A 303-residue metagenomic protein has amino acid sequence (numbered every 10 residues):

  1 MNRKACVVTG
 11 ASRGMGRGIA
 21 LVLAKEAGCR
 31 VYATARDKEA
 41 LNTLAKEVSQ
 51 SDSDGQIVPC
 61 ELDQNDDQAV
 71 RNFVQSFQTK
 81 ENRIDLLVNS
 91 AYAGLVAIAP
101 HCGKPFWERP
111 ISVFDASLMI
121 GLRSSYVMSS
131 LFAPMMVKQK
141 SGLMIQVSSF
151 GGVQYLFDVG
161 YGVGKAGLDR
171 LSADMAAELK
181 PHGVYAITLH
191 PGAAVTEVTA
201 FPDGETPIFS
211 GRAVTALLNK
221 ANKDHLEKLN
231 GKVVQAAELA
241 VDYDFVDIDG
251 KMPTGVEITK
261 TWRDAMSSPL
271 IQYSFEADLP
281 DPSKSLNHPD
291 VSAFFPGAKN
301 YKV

Functional and structural regions predicted by a protein language model:
S12-G14: Conserved glycine-rich cofactor-binding loop
E26-T43: Conserved glycine-rich Rossmann-like NAD(P)H-binding loop of the short-chain dehydrogenase/reductase
V48-D67: Rossmann-fold cofactor-recognition segment
S90-C102: Conserved NAD(P)H cofactor-binding loop of Rossmann-fold oxidoreductase domains
A93-G94, P105-V113, S117, L143-A173 (+2 more regions): Catalytic loop of short-chain dehydrogenase/reductase
S129-S130, A173: A short, exposed helix-loop element centered on a Lys and neighboring polar residues
T188-L189, A200-K302: C-terminal helical subdomain
